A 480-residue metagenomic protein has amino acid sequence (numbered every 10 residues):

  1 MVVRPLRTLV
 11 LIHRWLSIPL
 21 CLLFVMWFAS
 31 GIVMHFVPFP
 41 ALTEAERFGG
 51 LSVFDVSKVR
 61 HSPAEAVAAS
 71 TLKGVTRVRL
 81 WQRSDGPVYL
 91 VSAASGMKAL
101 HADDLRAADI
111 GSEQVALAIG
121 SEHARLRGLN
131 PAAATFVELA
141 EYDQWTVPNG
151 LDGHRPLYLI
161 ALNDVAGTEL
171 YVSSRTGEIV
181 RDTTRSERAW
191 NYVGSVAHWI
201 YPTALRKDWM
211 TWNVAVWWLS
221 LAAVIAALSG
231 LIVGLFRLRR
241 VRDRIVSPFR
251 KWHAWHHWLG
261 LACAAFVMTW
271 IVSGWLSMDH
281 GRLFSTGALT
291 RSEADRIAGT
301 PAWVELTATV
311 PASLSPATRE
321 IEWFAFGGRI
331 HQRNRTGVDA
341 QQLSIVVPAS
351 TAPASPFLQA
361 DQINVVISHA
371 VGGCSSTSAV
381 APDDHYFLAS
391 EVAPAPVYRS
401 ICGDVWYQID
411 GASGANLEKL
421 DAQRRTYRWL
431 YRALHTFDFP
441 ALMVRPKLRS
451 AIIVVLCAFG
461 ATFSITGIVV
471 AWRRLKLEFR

Functional and structural regions predicted by a protein language model:
M1-R480: Conserved histidines in hydrophobic membrane contexts and catalytic metal-binding motifs
